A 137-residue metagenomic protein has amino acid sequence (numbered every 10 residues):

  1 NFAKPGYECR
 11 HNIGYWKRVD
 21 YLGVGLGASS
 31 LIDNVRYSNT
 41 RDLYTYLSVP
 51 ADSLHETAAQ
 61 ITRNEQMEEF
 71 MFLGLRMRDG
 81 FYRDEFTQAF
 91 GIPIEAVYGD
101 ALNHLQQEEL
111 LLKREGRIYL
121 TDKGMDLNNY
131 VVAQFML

Functional and structural regions predicted by a protein language model:
N1-I92: C-terminal scaffold of the Radical SAM
E8-I13, E108-E109, D126: Short secondary-structure transition/capping segments
F86, A101-E108: Basic amphipathic alpha-helical segments that dock to polyanions
Q106-G116: A short, conserved structural fragment
R117-T121: Minor-groove-contacting beta-hairpin "wing" of winged helix-turn-helix DNA-binding domains
K123-L137: Short, amphipathic alpha-helical interaction segments positioned at domain boundaries
